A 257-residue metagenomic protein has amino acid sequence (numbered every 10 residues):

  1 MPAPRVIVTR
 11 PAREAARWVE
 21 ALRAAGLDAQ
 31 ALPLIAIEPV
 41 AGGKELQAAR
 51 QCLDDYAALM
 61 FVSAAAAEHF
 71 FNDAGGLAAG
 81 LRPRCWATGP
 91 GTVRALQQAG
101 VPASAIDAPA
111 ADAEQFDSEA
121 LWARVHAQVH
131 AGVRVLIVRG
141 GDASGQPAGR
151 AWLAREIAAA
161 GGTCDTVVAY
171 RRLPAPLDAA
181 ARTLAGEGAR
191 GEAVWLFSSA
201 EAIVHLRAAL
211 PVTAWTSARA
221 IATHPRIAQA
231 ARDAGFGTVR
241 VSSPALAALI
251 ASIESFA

Functional and structural regions predicted by a protein language model:
M1-A257: Conserved beta-alpha
